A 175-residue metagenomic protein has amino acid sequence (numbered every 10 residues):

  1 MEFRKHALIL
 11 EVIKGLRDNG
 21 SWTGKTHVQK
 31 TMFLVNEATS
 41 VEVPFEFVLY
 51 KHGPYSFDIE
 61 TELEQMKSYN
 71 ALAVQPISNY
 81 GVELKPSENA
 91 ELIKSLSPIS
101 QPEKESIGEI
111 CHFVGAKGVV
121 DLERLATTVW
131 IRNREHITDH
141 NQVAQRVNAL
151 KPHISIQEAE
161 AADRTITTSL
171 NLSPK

Functional and structural regions predicted by a protein language model:
M1-K175: Domain-edge interaction signal
